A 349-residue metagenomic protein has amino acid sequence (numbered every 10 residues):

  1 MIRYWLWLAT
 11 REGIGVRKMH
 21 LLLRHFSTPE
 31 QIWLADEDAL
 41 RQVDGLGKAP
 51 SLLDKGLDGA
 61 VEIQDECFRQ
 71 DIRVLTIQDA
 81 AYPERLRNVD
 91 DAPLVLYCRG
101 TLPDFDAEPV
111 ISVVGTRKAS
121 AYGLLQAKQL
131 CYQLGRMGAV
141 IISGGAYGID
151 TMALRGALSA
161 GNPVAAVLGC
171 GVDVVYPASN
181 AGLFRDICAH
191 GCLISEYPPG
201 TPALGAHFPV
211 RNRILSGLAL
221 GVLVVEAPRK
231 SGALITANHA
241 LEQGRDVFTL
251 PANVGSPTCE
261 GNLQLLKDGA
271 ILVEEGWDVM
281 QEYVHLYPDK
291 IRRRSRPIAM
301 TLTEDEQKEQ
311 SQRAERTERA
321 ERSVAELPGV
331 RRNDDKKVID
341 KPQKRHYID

Functional and structural regions predicted by a protein language model:
M1, T76-D349: Glycine-biased, small-residue-rich flexible motifs in mid-sequence functional cores and linkers
M1-A80, E318: Short, small/acidic-rich helices and loops at N termini and domain boundaries of DNA replication/processing enzymes
